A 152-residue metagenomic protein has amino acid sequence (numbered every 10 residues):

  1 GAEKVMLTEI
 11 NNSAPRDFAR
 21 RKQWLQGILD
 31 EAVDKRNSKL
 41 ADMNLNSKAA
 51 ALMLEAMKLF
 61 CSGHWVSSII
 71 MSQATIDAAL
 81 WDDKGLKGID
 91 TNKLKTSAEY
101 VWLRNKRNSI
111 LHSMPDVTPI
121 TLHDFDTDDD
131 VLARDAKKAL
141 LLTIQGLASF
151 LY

Functional and structural regions predicted by a protein language model:
G1-S13, T91-Y152: Long, charged low-complexity segments
G1-S62: Charged alpha-helical initiation segments
N44, S68, T75-A79, P119-D126: A sequence-level detector of short, solvent-exposed, charge-rich linear segments
M53-D83: Short, hydrophobic, well-ordered secondary-structure elements
S62, A78-G85, K106-D116: Amphipathic alpha-helical interaction surfaces
L86-D90: Short solvent-exposed beta->alpha transition segments
